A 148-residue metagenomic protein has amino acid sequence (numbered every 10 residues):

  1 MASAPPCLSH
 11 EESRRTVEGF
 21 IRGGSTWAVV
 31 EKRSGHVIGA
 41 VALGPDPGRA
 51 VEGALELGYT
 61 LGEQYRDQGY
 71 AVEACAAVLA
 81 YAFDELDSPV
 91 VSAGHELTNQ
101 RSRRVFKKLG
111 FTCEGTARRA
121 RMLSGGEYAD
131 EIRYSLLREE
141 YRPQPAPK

Functional and structural regions predicted by a protein language model:
M1-Q64, Y81, E85, M122 (+1 more regions): GNAT-family acyltransferases
S3, A77, G94-H95, R118: Proline- and acidic/polar-enriched loop/turn elements at helix boundaries
G39, N99, G110: Conserved phosphate-binding and hydrolysis motifs of nucleotide-dependent enzymes
Y59-L61, D67-D84, Q100-K108: Conserved acetyl-CoA-binding loop-helix of GNAT-fold acetyltransferases
D84, V90-A93: Short, basic (Lys/Arg/His-rich) helix/loop patches that form interaction surfaces in the mid-to-C-terminal regions
S92-G94, T112-A129: Conserved catalytic-core motifs of GNAT/GCN5-like acyltransferases
F106, F111, Y134: Conserved active-site tyrosine of GNAT-family acetyltransferases
